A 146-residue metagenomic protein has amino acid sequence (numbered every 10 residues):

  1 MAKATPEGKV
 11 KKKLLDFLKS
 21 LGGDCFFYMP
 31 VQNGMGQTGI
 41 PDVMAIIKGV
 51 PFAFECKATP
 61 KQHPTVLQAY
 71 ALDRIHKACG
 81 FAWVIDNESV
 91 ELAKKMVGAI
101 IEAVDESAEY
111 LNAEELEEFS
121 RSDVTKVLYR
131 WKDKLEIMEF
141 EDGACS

Functional and structural regions predicted by a protein language model:
M1-S146: Catalytic phosphate/metal-binding cores of nucleic-acid and nucleotide-processing enzymes, i.e., regions that mediate
